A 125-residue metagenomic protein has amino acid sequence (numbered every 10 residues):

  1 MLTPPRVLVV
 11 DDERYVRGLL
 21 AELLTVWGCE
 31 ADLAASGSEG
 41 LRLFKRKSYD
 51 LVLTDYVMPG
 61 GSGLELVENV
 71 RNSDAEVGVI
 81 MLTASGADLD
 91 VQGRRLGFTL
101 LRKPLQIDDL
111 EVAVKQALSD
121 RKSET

Functional and structural regions predicted by a protein language model:
M1-R6, D108-T125: Non-catalytic signal-transmission and effector/linker regions of two-component phosphorelay proteins
R14-D32, F98: Two-component/phosphorelay signaling modules centered on CheY-like receiver
W27, K45-K47, N69-V77, L89 (+1 more regions): Conserved phosphotransfer cores of two-component systems
S36-E39, S62-E65: Acidic catalytic/metal-coordinating carboxylates
K47-L53: Active-site beta3 strand of CheY-like receiver
D55, T83: Active-site residues of response regulator receiver
M58: Receiver (REC) domain active-site loop signature in two-component systems and cognate sites in sensor histidine kinases
E65, S85-R102, I107-D108, V112: Alpha4 helix (beta4-alpha4-beta5 surface) of REC/receiver domains from two-component response regulators
